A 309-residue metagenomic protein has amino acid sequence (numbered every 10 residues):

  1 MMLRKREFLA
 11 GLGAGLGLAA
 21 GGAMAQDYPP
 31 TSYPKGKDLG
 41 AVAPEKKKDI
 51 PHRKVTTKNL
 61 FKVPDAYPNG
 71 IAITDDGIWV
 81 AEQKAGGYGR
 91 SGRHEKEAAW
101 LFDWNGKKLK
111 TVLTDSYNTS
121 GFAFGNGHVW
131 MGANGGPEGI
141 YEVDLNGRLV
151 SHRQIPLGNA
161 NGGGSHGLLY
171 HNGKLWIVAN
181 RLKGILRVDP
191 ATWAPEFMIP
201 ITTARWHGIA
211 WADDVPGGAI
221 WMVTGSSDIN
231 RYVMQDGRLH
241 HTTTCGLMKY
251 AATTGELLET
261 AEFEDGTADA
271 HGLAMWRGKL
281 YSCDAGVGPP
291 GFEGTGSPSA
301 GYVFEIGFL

Functional and structural regions predicted by a protein language model:
M1-L16: N-terminal secretory signal peptides and thylakoid transit peptides that target proteins across membranes
A41-P64: A short helix->beta-strand "capping" segment at the edge of beta-propeller domains
T56-F61, K107-V112, L149-G158, A194-I199 (+1 more regions): A short beta-strand motif characteristic of beta-propeller blades
P64, V80-R93, M131-G136, I177-L182 (+3 more regions): Conserved beta-strand positions in repeat-built beta-propeller and related beta-rich domains
P64-T74, D115-G125, L157-H171, T202-V215 (+2 more regions): Beta-rich, blade/repeat-based domains predominating in secreted/periplasmic proteins but also intracellular
E97-W100, G139-Y141, G184-L186, G246-M248 (+1 more regions): A short loop-to-beta-strand structural motif that recurs across blades of beta-propeller domains
D103-N105, D144-R148, D189-T192, A251-T254 (+1 more regions): Short loop/turn segments that connect beta-strands within beta-propeller blades
A274-L309: Blade-level signature of beta-propeller repeat domains, shared across WD40, Kelch, NHL, RCC1 and BNR/Asp-box propellers
